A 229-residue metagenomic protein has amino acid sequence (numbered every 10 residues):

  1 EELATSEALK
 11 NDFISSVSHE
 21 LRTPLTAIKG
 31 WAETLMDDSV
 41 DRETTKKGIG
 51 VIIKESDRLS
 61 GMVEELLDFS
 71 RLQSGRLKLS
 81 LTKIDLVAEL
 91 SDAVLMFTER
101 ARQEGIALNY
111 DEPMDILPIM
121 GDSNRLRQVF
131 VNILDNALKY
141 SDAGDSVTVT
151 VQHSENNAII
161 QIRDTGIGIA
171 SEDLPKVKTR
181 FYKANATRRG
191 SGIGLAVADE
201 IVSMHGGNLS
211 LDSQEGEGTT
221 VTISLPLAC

Functional and structural regions predicted by a protein language model:
E2-D37: Primarily the dimerization/phosphotransfer
K54-S60: Short alpha-helical segment of the dimerization/phosphotransfer core of two-component systems
S74-L79, P118-G121: Conserved micro-motifs of the catalytic ATP-binding
S80-D85, R102, A107-L117: Conserved catalytic submotifs in the C-terminal HATPase_c
A137-L138: Short helix-loop "hinge" at the ATP-lid/N-box region of the Bergerat-fold HATPase_c
I169-F181: Short conserved segment of the HATPase_c
G206-G207: Conserved glycine-rich
